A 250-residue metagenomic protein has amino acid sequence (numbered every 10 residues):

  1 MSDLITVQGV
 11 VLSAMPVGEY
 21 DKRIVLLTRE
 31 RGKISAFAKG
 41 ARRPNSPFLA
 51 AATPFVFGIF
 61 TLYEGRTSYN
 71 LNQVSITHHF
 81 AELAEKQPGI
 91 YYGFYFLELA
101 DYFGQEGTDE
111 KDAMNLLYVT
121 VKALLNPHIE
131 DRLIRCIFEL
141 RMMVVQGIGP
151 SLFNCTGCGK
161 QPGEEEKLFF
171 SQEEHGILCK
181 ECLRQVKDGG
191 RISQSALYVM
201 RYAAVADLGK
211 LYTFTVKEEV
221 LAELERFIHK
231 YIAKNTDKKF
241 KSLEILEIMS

Functional and structural regions predicted by a protein language model:
M1-S250: Non-catalytic alpha-helical scaffolds and adjoining flexible linkers that form interface surfaces for assembly
